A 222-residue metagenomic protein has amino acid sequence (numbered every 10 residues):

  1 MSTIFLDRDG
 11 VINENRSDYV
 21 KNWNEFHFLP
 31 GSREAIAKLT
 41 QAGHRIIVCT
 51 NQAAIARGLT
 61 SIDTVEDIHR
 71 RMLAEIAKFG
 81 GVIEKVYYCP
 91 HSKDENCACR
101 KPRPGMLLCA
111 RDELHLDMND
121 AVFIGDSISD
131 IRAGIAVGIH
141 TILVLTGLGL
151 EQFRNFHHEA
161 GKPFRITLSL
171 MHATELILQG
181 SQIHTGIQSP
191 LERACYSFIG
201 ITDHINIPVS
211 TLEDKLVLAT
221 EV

Functional and structural regions predicted by a protein language model:
M1-I47: Active-site neighborhood of HAD-like aspartate-dependent phosphohydrolases
M1-R8, M171-S189: Non-catalytic pre-domain segments flanking phosphatase-related domains
S32, I36-H69, V82-E95, G134: Substrate-recognition element of Asp-dependent hydrolases with the DxDx(T/V) motif
G58-L73, A98-D112: Short, electropositive alpha-helical surface patch
K101-G134: Conserved Lys-Pro-Asp/Glu-containing loop-to-beta segment of HAD-superfamily phosphomonoesterases, centered on
F123-R165: Acidic, Mg2+-coordinating phosphoryl-transfer loop and its flanking beta/alpha structural elements, shared across
C195-E213: N-terminal beta-strand motif that seeds the catalytic metal site of vicinal oxygen chelate
T211-V222: Amphipathic alpha-helical segments
